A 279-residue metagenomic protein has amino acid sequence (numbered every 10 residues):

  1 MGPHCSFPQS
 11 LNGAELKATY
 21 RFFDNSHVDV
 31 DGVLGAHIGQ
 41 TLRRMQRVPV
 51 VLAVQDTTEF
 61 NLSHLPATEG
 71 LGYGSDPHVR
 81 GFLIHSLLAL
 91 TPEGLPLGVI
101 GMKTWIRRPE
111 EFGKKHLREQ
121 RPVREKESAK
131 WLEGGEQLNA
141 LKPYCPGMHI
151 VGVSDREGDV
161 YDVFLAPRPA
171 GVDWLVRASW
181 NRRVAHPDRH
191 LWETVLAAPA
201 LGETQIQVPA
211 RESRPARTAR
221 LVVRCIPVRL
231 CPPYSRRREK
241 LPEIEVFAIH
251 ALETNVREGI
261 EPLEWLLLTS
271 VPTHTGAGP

Functional and structural regions predicted by a protein language model:
M1-T68, D76-L83, L88-P279: Single, function-defining residue in the core of a domain
